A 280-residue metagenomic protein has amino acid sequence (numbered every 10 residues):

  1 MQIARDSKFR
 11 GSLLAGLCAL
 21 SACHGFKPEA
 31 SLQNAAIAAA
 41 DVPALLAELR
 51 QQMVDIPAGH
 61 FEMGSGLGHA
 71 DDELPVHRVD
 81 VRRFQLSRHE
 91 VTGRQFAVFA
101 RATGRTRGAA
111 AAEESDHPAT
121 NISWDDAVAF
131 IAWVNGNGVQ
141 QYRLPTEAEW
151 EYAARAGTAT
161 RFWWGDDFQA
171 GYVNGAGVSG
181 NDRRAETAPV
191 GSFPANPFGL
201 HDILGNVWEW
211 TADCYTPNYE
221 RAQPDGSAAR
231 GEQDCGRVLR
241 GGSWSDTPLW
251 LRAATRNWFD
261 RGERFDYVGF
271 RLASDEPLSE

Functional and structural regions predicted by a protein language model:
I3-L13: Bacterial N-terminal signal peptides that target proteins for export
S21-A22: C-terminal motif of bacterial Sec signal peptides marking the signal peptidase cleavage site
G25-N34: Bacterial Sec signal peptide processing site at the extreme N-terminus
Q33-L49: A short, compositionally biased domain-edge/stem linker segment
L45-R107, I122-D125, G205, E276: A short glycine-rich, aromatic-capped structural motif
I56, E62, L67, T106 (+3 more regions): Functional-site microenvironments in short loops/helix caps that host divalent-cation chemistry
D266-E280: Short, structured beta-strand segments at or near domain termini in extracellular proteins/domains
